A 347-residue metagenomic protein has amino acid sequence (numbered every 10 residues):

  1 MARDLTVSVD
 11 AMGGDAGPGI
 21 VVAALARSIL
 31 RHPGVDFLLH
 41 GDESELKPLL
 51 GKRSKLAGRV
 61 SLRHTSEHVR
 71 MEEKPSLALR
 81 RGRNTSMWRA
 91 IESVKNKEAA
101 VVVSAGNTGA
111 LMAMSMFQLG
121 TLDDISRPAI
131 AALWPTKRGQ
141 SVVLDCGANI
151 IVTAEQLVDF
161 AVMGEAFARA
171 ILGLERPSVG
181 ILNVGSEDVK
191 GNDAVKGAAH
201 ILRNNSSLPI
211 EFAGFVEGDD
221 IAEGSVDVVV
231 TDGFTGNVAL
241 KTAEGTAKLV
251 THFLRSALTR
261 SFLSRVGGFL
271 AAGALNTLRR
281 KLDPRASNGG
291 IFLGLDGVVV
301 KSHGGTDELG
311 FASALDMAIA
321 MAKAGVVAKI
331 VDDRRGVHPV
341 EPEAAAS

Functional and structural regions predicted by a protein language model:
M1-K47: N-terminal phosphate-binding or glycine-rich loops at protein starts, especially the Walker A/P-loop of NTPases
D10, L39-G41, S61-R63, S104-G106 (+6 more regions): Short beta-strand segments
D15-V22, L46, R83-K97, V101-S115 (+8 more regions): Short glycine/serine/threonine-rich phosphate/pyrophosphate-binding segments that cradle anionic phosphate groups
G19-I20, H32, D36-L38, S44-K47 (+3 more regions): Glycine-rich phosphate/diphosphate-binding loop of Rossmann-like nucleotide-binding domains
V35, R59-V60, S141, I210: Short, conserved active-site loop motifs that form the nucleotide-linked donor/cofactor pocket
S54-A99: Phosphate/nucleotide-donor binding subsite
M116-V143, S225-V229, G233-A346: Glycine-rich phosphate/nucleotide-binding loop
A168, L172-L174, V179, V184-I201 (+3 more regions): Glycine-rich phosphate/pyrophosphate-binding loop and the adjoining helix
